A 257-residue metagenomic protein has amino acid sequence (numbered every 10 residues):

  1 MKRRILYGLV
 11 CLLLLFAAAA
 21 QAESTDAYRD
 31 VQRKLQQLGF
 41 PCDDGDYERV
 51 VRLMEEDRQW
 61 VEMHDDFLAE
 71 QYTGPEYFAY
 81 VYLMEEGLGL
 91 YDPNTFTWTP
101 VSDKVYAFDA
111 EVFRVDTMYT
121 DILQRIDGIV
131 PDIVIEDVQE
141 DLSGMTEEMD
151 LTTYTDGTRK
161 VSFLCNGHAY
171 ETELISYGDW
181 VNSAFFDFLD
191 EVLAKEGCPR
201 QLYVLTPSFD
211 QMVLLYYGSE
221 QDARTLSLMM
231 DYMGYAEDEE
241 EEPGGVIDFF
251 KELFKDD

Functional and structural regions predicted by a protein language model:
M1-G8: Bacterial N-terminal signal peptides that target proteins for export
G8-A17: Bacterial N-terminal signal peptides
A19-Q21: Sec/Tat signal peptide C-region and signal peptidase I cleavage site
E23-V213, Y217-D257: Contiguous interface-forming segments/domains that mediate binding rather than catalysis
